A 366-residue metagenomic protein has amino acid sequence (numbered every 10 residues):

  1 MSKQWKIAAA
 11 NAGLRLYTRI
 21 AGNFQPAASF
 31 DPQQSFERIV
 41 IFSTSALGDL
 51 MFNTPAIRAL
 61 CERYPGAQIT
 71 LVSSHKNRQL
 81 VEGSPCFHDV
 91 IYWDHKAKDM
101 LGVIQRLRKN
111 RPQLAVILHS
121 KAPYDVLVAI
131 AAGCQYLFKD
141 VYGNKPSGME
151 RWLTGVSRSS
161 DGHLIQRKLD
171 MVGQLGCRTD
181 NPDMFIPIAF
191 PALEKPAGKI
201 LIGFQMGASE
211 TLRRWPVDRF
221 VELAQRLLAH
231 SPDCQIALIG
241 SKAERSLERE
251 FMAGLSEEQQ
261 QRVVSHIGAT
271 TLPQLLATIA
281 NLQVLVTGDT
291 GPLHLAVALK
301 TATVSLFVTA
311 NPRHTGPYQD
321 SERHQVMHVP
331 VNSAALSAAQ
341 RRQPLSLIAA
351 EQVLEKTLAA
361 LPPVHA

Functional and structural regions predicted by a protein language model:
M1-A366: Catalytic machinery of carbohydrate-active enzymes, primarily nucleotide-sugar-dependent glycosyltransferases
